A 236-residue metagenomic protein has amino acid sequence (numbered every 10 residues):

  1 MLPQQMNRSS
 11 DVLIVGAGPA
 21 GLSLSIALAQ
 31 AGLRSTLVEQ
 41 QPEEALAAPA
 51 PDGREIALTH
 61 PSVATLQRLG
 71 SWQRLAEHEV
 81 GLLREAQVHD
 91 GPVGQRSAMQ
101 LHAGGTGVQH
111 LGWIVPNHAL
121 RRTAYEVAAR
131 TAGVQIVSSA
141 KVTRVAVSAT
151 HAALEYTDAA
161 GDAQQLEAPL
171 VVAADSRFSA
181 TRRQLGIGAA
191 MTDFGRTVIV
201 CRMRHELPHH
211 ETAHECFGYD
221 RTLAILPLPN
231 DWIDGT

Functional and structural regions predicted by a protein language model:
M1-S9: A short, basic/flexible loop-to-alpha-helix module at the beginning of a structural domain
S10-L37: N-terminal Rossmann-like FAD-binding beta1-loop-alpha1 element of flavoenzymes
A27, T123, V127, R202: Rossmann-fold NAD(P)-dependent oxidoreductase module
A29-R54: Glycine-rich FAD pyrophosphate-binding loop
T59-T123: Active-site-adjacent segment of FAD-dependent monooxygenases/related oxidoreductases
A128-V142: A conserved beta-strand/loop element that lines the FAD pocket in flavoprotein oxidoreductases
S138-A152: A conserved short coil-to-beta-strand element within the FAD-binding core of flavoproteins
E155-D158, A163-Q165, L170-T236: Conserved FAD-binding catalytic core of PHBH/FMO-like flavoproteins
